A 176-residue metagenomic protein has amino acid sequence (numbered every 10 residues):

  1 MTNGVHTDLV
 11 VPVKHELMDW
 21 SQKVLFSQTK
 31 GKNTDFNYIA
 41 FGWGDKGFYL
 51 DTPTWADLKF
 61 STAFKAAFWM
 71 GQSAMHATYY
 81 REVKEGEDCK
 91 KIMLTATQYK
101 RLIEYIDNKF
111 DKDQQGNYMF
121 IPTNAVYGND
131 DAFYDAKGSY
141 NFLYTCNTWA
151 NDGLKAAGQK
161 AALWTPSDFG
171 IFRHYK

Functional and structural regions predicted by a protein language model:
T2-M93: Glycine-rich catalytic cores of cysteine/serine-nucleophile enzymes that process amide/ester linkages in cell-envelope
Q22, Q28, Q72, Q98 (+2 more regions): Residue-identity detector for glutamine
D35-N37, A63-G71, T95-L102, F120 (+1 more regions): Non-transmembrane, interaction-prone segments in cytosolic or luminal domains
F68, I92-Y99, A136-N147: Solvent-exposed, acidic/flexible segments
E82-G116: Charged, low-complexity intrinsically disordered tails and linkers
Y105-K176: Activation targets extended, charge/polar-rich intrinsically disordered C-terminal tails
